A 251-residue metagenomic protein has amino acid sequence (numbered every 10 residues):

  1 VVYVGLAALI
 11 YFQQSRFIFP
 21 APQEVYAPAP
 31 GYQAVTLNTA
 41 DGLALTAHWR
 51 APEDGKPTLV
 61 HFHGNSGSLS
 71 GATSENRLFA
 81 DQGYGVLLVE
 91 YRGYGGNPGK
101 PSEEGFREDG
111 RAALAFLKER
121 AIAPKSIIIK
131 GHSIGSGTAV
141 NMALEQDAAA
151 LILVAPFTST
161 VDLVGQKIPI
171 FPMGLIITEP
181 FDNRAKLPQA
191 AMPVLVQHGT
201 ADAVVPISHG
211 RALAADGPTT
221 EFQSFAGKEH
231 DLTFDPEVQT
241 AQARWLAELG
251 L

Functional and structural regions predicted by a protein language model:
V1-N38: An N-terminal hydrophobic leader/cap segment in hydrolases
A40-R120, G137, A143: Membrane-embedded segments
A121-S133: Alpha/beta-hydrolase fold nucleophile elbow
S136-M192: Hydrolase active-site cap/lid region
Q189-A191, V196-H198, D202: Short beta-strand/loop motif that positions the catalytic acidic residue of the alpha/beta-hydrolase fold
A203-H209: Conserved alpha/beta-hydrolase "acid-adjacent" motif
K228-V238: Catalytic histidine-centered segment of alpha/beta-hydrolase-like enzymes
P236-L251: Catalytic active-site module of serine/aspartate enzymes centered on a nucleophile-bearing elbow/loop
